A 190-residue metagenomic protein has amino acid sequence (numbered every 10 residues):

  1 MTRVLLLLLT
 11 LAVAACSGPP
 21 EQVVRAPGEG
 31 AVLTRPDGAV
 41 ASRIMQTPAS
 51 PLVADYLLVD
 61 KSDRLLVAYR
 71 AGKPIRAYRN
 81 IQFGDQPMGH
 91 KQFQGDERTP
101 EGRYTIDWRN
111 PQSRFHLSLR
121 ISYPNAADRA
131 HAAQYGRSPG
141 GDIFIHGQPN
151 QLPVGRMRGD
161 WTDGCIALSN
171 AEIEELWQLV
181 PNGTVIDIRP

Functional and structural regions predicted by a protein language model:
T2-L7: Sec-dependent signal peptide recognition, specifically the positively charged N-region followed immediately by
V13-A15: C-terminal motif of bacterial Sec signal peptides marking the signal peptidase cleavage site
S17-P20: Bacterial signal peptide processing site
V23-D55: N-terminal low-complexity, Pro/Thr/Ser-rich intrinsically disordered segments that act as propeptides or flexible
V40, S62, E172-L176: Stable alpha-helical elements in mature extracytoplasmic
M45-P87: A structural motif detector for short, solvent-exposed N-terminal "entry" segments of globular domains
M45-Q46, L52, R98-Y104, W108-P190: Exported/periplasmic cell-wall-interacting domains
R76-T105: Electropositive
